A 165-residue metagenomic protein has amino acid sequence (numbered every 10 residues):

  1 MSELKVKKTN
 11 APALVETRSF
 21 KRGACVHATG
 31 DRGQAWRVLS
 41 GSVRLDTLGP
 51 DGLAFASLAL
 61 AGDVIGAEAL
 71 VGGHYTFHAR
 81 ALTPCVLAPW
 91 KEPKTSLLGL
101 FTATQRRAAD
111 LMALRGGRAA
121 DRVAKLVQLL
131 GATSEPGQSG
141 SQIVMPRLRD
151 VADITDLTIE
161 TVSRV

Functional and structural regions predicted by a protein language model:
M1-S40: Regulatory nucleotide-sensing modules
G41-V43, G62: Short, small-hydrophobic-rich alpha-helical interface motif
L45-G52: Cytochrome P450 core scaffold surrounding the K-helix E-X-X-R motif and the conserved "meander" helix-loop region
A54-D110: Cyclic-nucleotide recognition modules
R107-G116, S134-Q138: Short helix-to-loop capping/linker segments positioned immediately adjacent to catalytic or ligand/cofactor-binding
R115-R122, R147: N-terminal positioning helix adjacent to the helix-turn-helix/winged-helix DNA-binding module
L126-L130: Short amphipathic alpha-helical elements of helix-turn-helix/winged-helix folds
A132-V165: Phosphate-/nucleic-acid-contacting segments
